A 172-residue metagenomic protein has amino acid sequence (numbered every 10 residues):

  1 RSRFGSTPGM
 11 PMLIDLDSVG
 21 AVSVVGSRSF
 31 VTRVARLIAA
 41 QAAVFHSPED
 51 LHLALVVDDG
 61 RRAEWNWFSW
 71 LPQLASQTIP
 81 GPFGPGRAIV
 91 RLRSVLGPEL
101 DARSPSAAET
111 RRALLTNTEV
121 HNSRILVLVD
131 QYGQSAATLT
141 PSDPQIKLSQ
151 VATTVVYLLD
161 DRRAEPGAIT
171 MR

Functional and structural regions predicted by a protein language model:
R1-R172: Accessory regions of macromolecular translocation/handling assemblies
